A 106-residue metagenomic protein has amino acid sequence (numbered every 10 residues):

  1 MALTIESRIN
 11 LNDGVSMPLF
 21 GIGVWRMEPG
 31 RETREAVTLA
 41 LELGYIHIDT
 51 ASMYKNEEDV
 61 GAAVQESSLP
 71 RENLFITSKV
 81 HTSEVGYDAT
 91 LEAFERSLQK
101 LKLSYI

Functional and structural regions predicted by a protein language model:
M1-L74, E92, S104: N-terminal binding-site loop/beta-alpha segment at the start of enzyme catalytic domains that lines or forms
E42, G61, K79-V80, E84 (+1 more regions): Solvent-exposed, non-transmembrane amphipathic alpha-helical segments
K55, K79, K100-K102: Context-gated lysine
F75-L91: Structural motif corresponding to the early beta-alpha repeats
T90-I106: CE4/NodB-like, metal-dependent polysaccharide N-deacetylase domain that modifies extracellular/periplasmic N-acetylated
